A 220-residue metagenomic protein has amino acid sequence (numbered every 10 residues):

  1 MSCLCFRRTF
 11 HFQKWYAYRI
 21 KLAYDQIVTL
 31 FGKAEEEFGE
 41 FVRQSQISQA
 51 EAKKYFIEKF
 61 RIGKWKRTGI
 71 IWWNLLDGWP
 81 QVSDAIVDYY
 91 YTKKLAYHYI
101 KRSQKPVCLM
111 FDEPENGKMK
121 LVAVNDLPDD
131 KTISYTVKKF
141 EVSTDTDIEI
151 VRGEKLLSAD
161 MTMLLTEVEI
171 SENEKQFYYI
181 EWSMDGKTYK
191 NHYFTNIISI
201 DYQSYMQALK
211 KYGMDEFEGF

Functional and structural regions predicted by a protein language model:
M1-T132, M214-G219: Substrate-binding clefts and catalytic carboxylate motifs of secreted carbohydrate-active enzymes
I57-E58, G153-L157, Y179, H192-N196: Hydrophobic targeting/anchoring helices
N74, N125, K139-E141, M184: Residue-level signal for short segments within beta-strands and strand-turn junctions of well-structured beta-sheet
P80, K131, D145-D147, K190: Short acidic, gly/pro-rich beta-turn/loop elements at beta-sheet edges and active-site/ligand-binding grooves
G117, D145-T146, G186-K187: Intrinsic-disorder/low-complexity loop/linker signature
S134-W182: Intrinsically disordered, low-complexity Pro/Gly/Ser/Thr-rich segments with frequent PxxP/GP/PP motifs and embedded
T162-F220: Terminal connector regions
